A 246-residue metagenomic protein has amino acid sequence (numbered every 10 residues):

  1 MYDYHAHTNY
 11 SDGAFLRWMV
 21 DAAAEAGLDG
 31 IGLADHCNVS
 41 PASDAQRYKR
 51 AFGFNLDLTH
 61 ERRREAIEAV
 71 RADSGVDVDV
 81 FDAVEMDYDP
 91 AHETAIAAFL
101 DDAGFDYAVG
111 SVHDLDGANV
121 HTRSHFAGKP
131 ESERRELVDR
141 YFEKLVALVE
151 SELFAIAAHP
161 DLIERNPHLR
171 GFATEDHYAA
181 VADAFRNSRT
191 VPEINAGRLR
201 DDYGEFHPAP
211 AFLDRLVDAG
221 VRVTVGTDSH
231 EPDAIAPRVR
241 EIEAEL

Functional and structural regions predicted by a protein language model:
M1-Y88, N166-P167, F172, S188 (+5 more regions): An N-terminally biased module of ancient metal coordination in phosphate/nucleic-acid-related enzymes
M19, I67, V181, F212 (+2 more regions): Aromatic/hydrophobic pocket-lining residues that form π-stacking "cages" and hydrophobic walls in ligand
M19-A26, L100, L148, F185 (+2 more regions): Generic structural signal for hydrophobic
I31-L33, A108, A157, P192 (+1 more regions): Hydrophobic residues within beta-strands of alpha/beta enzymes
H36, H159, N195: Acidic/histidine-rich, metal-coordinating catalytic segments
G53-R189: Extended substrate/RNA-proximal surfaces in nucleic-acid metabolism proteins
D102-D106, V149, A211-T224, R238-L246: Structural recognition of alpha->loop->beta junctions
A179-A219, V225: Glycine/small-residue-rich hydrophobic helix-like segments
